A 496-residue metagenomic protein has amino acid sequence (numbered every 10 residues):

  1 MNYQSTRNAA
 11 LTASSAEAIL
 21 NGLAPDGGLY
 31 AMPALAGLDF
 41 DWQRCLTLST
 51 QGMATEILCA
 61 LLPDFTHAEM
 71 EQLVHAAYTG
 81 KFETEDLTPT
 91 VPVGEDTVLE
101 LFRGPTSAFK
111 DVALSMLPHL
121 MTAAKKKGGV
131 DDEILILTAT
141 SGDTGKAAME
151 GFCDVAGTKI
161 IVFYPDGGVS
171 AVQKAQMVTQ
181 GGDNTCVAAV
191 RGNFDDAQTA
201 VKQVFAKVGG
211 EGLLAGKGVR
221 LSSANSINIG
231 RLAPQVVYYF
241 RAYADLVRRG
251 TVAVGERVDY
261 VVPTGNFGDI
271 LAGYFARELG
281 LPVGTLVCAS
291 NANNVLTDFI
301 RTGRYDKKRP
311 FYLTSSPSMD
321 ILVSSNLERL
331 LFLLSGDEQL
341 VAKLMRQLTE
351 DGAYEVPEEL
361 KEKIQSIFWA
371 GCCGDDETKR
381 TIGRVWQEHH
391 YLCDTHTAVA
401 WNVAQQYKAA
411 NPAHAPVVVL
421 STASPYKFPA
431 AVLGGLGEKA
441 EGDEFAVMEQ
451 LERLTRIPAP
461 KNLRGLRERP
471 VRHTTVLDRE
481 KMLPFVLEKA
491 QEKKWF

Functional and structural regions predicted by a protein language model:
M1-F496: PLP-dependent amino-acid enzyme catalytic core
